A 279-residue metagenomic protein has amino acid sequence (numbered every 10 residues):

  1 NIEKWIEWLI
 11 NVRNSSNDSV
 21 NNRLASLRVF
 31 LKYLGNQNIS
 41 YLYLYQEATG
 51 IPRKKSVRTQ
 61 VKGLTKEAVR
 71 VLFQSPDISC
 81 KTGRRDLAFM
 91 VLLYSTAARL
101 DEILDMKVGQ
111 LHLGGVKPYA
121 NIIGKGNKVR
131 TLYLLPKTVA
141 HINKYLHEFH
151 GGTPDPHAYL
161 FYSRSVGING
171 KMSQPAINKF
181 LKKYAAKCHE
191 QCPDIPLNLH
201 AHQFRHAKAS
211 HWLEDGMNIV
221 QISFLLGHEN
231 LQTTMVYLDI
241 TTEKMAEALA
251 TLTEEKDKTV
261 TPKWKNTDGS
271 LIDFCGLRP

Functional and structural regions predicted by a protein language model:
N1-P279: Conserved catalytic core of the tyrosine transesterase superfamily
